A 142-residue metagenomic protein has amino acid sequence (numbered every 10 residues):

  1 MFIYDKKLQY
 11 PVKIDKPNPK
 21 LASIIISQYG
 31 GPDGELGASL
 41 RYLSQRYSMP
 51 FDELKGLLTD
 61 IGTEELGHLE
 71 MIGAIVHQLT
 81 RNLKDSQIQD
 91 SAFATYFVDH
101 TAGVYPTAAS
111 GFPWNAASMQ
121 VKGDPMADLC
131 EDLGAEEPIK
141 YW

Functional and structural regions predicted by a protein language model:
M1-W142: Non-heme di-metal
